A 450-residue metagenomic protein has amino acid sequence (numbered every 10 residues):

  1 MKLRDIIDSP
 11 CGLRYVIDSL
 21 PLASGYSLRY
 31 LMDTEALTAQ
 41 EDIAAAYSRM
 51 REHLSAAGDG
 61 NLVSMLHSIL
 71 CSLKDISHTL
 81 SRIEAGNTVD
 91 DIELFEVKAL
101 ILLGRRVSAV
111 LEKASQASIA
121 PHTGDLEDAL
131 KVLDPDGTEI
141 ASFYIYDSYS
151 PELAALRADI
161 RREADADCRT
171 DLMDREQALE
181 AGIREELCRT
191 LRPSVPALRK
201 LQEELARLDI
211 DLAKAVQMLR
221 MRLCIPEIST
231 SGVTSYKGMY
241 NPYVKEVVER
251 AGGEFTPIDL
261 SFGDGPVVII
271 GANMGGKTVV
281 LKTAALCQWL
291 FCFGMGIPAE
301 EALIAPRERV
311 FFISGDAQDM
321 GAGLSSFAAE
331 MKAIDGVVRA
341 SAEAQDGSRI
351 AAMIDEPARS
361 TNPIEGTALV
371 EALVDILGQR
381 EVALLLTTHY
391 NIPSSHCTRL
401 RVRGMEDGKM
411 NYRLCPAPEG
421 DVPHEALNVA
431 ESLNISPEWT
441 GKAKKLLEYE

Functional and structural regions predicted by a protein language model:
M1-Y149: Conserved amphipathic alpha-helical "coupling/scaffold" segments that transmit conformational changes between domains
R49, D75, T79, E186-L187 (+2 more regions): A general alpha-helix detector
S55, H78-A85, R106-Q116, K131 (+6 more regions): Charged/polar positions within long, soluble alpha-helices
G58-D59, L187-R192, V267-G271: Glycine- and acidic
E84, A213-L223, F291-E300: Active-site phosphate-binding and catalytic loops of NTP-dependent enzymes
G124-D209: Extended, charged alpha-helical coiled-coil/arm scaffolds that mediate oligomerization and mechanical coupling in large
K200-K245: Charged, amphipathic alpha-helical linker segments immediately N-terminal to NTP-binding catalytic cores
S229-E450: ATPase nucleotide-binding head domains, primarily ABC-like/P-loop NTPase cores
